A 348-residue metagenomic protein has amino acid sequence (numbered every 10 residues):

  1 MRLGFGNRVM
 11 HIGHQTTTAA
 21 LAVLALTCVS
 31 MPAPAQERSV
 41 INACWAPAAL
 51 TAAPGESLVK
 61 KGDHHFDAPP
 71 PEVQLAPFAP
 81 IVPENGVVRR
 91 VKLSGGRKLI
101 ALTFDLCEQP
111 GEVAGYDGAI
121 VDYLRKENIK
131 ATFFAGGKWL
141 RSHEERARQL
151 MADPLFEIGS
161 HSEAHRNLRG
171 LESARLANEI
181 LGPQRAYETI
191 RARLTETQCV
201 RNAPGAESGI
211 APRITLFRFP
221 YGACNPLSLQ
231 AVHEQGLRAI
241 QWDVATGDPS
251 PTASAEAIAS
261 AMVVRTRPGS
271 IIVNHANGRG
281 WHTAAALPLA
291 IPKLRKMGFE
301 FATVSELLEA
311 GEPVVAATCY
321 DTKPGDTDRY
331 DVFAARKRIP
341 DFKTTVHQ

Functional and structural regions predicted by a protein language model:
M1-G4, K98: Coil-to-alpha-helix initiation sites in intrinsically disordered, low-complexity, charged segments
L3-A20: Bacterial N-terminal signal peptides that target proteins for export
R8-I12, A33-A35, I158: Intrinsic low-complexity/disordered segments
H14-T18, S39, D67-A68, P77 (+4 more regions): Intrinsic structural disorder/low-complexity segments
T18-V29: Bacterial N-terminal signal peptides
V29-F104, E108-G118, A147-R148, M297-Q348: N-terminal pre-catalytic segment of deacetylase/amide-hydrolase enzymes
V59-L168, R175, E179-I214: Active-site beta->alpha N-cap acidic-glycine motif
R141-E145, E163-E300, V304-D321: Catalytic domains of cell-wall/extracellular-matrix polysaccharide-remodeling enzymes, centered on de-N-acetylation
